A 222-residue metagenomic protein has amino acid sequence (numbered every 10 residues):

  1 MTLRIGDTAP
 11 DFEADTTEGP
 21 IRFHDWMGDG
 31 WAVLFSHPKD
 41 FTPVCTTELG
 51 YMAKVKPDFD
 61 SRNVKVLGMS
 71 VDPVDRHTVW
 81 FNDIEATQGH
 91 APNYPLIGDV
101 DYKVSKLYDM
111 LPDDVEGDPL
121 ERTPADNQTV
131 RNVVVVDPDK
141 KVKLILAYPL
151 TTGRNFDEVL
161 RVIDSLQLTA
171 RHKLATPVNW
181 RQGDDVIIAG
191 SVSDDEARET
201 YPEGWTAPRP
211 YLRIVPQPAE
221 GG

Functional and structural regions predicted by a protein language model:
M1-G222: Chalcogenol-based redox active-site neighborhoods
